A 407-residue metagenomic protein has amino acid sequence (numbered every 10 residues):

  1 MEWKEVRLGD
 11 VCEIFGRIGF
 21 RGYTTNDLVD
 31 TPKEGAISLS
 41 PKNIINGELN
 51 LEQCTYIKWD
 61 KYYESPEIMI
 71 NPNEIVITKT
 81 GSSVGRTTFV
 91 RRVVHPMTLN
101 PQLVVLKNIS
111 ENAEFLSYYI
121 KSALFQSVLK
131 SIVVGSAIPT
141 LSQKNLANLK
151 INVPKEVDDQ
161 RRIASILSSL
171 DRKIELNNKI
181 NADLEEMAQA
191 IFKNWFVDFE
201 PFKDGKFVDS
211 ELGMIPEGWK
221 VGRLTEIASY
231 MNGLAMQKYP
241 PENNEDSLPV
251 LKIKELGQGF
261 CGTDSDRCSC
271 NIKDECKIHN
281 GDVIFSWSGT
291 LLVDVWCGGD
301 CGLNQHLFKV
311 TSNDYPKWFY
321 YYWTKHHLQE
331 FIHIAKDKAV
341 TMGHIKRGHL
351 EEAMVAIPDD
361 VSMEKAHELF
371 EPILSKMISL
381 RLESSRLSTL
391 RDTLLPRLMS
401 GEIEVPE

Functional and structural regions predicted by a protein language model:
M1-G22, N148, N152-V197, F202-A235 (+2 more regions): Non-catalytic DNA-recognition/assembly elements of restriction-modification systems
V6-L28, K42-P72, G222-P240, S247-N280 (+1 more regions): Sequence-specific dsDNA recognition surfaces
S40-P41, C54-A123, A137, K252 (+3 more regions): A short beta-sheet element
I45, S82, K155, T290 (+1 more regions): Flexible, active-site-proximal loop/turn residues at the rims of small-molecule/cofactor binding pockets and catalytic
V133, D198, D337: Active-site region of PLP-dependent enzymes
A137-L141, P154, C297, T341-I345 (+2 more regions): Short helix-capping and inter-helix turn/linker motifs at the boundaries of alpha-helical repeat units
V153, I334, A356-D359: A glycine-rich, basic-preceded beta-loop-alpha segment at the flavin cofactor/substrate interface of flavin-utilizing
